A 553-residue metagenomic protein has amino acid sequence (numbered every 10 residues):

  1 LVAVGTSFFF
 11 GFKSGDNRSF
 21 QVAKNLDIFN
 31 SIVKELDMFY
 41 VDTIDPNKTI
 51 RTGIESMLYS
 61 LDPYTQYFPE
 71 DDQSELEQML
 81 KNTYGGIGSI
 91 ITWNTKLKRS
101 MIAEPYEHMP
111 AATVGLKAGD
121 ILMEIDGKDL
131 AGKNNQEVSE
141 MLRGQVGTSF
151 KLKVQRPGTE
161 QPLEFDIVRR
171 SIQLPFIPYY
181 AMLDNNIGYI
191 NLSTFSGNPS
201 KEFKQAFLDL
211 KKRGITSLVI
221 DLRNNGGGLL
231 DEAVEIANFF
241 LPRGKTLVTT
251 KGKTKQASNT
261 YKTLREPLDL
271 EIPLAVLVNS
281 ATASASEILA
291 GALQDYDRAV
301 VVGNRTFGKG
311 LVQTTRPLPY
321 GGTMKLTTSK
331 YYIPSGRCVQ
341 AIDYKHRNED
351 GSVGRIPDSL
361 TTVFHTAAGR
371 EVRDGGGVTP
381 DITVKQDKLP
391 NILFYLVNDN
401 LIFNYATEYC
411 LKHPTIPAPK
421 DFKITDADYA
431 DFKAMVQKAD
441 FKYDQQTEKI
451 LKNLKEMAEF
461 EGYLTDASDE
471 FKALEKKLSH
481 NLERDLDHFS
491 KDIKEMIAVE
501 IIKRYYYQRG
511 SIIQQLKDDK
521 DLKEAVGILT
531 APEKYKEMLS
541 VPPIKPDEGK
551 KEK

Functional and structural regions predicted by a protein language model:
L1-G11: Hydrophobic membrane-insertion alpha-helices, especially the h-region of bacterial N-terminal signal peptides
F10-N25, F29, V33-V41, D45-P46 (+5 more regions): Cleft-lining beta-strand/loop regions that shape enzyme active-site pockets
V22, T43-R51, G226, F422-T425 (+3 more regions): Conserved phosphate/pyrophosphate-binding and hydrolysis machinery centered on Walker-type P-loop NTPases, extending
Y40-M101, S149-K151, Q155-R169, L174-Y179 (+3 more regions): Extended, small/polar residue-biased N-terminal targeting/export presequences and adjacent propeptide/linker tracts
A285, D297, V302-N304, G308-R370 (+1 more regions): Polar, glycine-rich mid-to-C-terminal structural blocks that act as macromolecule-binding/assembly scaffolds
C338-K345, E349-K553: Conserved functional hotspot residues or short segments at active or partner-binding sites across diverse domains
